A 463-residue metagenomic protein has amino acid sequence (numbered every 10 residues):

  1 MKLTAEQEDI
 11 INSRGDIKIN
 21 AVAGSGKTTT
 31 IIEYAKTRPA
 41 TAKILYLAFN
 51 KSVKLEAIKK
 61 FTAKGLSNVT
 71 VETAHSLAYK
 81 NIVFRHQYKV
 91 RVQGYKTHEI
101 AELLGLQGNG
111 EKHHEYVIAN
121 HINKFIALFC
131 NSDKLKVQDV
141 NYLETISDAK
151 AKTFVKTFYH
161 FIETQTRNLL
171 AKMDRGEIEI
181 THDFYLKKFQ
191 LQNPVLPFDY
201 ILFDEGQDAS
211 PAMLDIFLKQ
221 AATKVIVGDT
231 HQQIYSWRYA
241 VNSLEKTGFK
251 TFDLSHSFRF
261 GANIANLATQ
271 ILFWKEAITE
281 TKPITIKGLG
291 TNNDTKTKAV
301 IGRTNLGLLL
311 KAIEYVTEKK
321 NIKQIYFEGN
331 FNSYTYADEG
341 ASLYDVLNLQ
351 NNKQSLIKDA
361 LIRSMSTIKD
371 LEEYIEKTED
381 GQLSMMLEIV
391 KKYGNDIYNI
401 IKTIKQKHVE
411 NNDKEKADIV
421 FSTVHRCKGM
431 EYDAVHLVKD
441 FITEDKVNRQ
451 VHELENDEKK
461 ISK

Functional and structural regions predicted by a protein language model:
M1-Q87, T269: P-loop NTPase Walker
K2, T153-L202, D208-K219, I400-V424: Conserved helicase/translocase P-loop NTPase motor core
K18, I82-V92, N266-I271, D338-N348: Short, surface-exposed amphipathic charged segments that create phosphate/polyanion-binding patches used for binding
I19-T29, F49-S52, L77, V195-L196 (+7 more regions): Conserved helicase motor core of SF1/SF2 NTP-dependent helicases
E33-A40, K59-A63, K187-L191, D215-A222 (+1 more regions): Short, well-ordered alpha-helices that flank and scaffold nucleotide-derived cofactor binding pockets
K51-I126, K319-K320, I325-S333: Conserved P-loop NTPase-based nucleic-acid remodeling module centered on helicase motor cores
Q87-L169, N352-K377: ATP-hydrolysis module of ASCE/P-loop NTPase motor domains, specifically the Walker B Asp-Glu catalytic pair
Y344-K463: Conserved helicase C-terminal RecA-like lobe
